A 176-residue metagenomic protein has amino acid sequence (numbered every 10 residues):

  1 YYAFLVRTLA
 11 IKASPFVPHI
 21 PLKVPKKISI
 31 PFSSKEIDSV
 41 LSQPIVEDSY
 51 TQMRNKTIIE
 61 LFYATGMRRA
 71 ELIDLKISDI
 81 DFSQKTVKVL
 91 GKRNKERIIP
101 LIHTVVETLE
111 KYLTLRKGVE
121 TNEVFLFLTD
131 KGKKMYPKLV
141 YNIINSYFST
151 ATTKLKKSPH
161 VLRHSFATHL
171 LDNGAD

Functional and structural regions predicted by a protein language model:
Y1-D176: Conserved catalytic core of the tyrosine transesterase superfamily
